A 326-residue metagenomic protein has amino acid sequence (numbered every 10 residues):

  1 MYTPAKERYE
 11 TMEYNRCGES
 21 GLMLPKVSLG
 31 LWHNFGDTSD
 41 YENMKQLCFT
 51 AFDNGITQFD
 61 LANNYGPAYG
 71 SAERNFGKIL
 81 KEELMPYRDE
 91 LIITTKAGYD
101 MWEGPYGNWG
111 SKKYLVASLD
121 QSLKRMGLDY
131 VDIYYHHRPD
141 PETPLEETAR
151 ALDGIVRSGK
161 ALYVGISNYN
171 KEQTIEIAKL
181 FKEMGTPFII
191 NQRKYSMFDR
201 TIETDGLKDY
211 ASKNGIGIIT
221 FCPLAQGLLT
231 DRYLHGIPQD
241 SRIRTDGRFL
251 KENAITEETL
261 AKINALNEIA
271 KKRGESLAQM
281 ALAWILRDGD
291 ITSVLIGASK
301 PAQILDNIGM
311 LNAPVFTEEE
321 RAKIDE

Functional and structural regions predicted by a protein language model:
M1-L91: N-terminal binding-site loop/beta-alpha segment at the start of enzyme catalytic domains that lines or forms
Y2-Y9, T143-D325: Beta/alpha (TIM)-barrel catalytic core signal, keyed to glycine-rich beta->alpha loops juxtaposed to Asp/Glu that bind
G18-G36, T94-G107, Y130, Y135: N-terminal small/glycine-rich loop or linker at the start of catalytic domains across soluble metabolic enzymes
L29, L61, T95, I133-H136 (+4 more regions): Conserved beta-strand positions
F35-D40, N64-A72, D140-P144, K171-E172 (+1 more regions): Acidic-and-aromatic substrate-binding clefts and catalytic sites of carbohydrate-active enzymes
T38-A51, G110-M126, T174-A178: Short, acidic/polar
S39-N43, S71, N75, Y106-Y114 (+2 more regions): Alpha-helix N-cap and loop-to-helix initiation/capping positions
L123-T143: Active-site groove signature of glycoside hydrolases
